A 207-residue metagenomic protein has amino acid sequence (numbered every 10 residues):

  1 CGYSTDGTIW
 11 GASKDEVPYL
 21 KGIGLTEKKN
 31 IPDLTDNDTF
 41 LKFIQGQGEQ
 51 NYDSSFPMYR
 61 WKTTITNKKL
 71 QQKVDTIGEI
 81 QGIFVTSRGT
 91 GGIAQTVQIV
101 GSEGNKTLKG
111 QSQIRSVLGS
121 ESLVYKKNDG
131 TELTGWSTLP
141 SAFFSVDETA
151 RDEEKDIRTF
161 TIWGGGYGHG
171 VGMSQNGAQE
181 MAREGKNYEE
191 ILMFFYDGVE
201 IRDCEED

Functional and structural regions predicted by a protein language model:
C1-D207: Conserved, single-site charged/polar hotspot
